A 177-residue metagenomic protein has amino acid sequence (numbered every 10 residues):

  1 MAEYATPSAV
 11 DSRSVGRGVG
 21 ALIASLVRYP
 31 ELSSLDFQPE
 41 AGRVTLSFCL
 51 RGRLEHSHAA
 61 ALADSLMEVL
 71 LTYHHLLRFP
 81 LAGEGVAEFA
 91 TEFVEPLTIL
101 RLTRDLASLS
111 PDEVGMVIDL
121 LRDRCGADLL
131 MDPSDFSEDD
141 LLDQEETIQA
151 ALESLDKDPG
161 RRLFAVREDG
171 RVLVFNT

Functional and structural regions predicted by a protein language model:
M1-S14, G18, A165-T177: Order/disorder boundary and secretion-linked terminal/linker segments
S8-Y73: N-terminal interaction modules that seed assembly of large macromolecular complexes
Y29, L76, R124-A127: Surface-exposed polar/charged interaction patches
S34-G42, H75-L97, L130-E145: Short glycine-rich, low-complexity/disordered patches
D36, T45-S47, E88, L97-D105 (+2 more regions): Ordered hydrophobic segments in well-structured contexts
R53-S110: Structured domain cores in non-transmembrane regions
T103-D140: Ampiphathic alpha-helical segments that act as solvent-exposed interaction surfaces
C125-T177: Glycine-rich, aromatic-bearing surface loops/beta-hairpins
